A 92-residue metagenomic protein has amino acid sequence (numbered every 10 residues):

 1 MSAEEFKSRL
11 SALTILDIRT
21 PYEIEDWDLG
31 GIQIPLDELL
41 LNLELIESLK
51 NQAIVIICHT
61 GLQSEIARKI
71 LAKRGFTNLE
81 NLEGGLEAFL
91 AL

Functional and structural regions predicted by a protein language model:
M1-S2, L36-L39: Short gly/ser/thr-rich secondary-structure transition/capping motifs
M1-W27: Flexible, polar/low-complexity N-terminal or interdomain linker segments that lie immediately upstream of folded
E5, L41-E44: Short acidic active-site motifs
T14, I32, E80: Conserved beta-strand positions in the Rossmann-like core of class I SAM-dependent methyltransferases
Y22, L40, S64: Glycine-rich nucleotide phosphate-binding loop and flanking beta-alpha elements of Rossmann-like dinucleotide-binding
D26, L41, A91: Phosphate-coordinating loops and pocket residues in cytosolic domains that bind phosphorylated ligands
D28-D37: Active-site regions of enzymes building and remodeling cell-envelope glycoconjugates
L43-L90: Catalytic cysteine-centered active loop of the rhodanese-like fold, especially the PTP/DSP P-loop
